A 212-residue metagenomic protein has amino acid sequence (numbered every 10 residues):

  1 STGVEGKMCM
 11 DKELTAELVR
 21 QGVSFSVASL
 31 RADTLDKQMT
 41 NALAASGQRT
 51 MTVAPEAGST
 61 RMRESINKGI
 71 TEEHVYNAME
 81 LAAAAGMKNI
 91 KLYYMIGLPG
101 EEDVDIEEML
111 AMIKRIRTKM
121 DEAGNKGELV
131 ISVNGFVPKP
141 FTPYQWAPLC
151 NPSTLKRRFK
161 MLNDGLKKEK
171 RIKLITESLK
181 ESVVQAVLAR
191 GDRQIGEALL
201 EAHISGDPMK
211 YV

Functional and structural regions predicted by a protein language model:
S1-E128: Conserved SAM/AdoMet-binding glycine-rich loop
R20-F25, T118, K160-K173: Structural alpha-beta junctions
S46-G47, R157, D164: C-terminal intrinsically disordered extensions
V104, E108, G135-K139, T154: Contiguous mid-protein beta-loop-alpha structural module that forms a pocket-lining wall or clamp of enzyme active
K114, T118-N125, Q145-K156, M161: Long, polar/charge-rich, low-hydrophobicity segments
L129-F136, I175: Extended hydrophobic secondary-structure segments that form protein cores and membrane-embedded regions
V133-P143, K180-L188: Short, conserved secondary-structure transition motifs
F159, K168-V212: Radical SAM enzyme core and accessory elements
